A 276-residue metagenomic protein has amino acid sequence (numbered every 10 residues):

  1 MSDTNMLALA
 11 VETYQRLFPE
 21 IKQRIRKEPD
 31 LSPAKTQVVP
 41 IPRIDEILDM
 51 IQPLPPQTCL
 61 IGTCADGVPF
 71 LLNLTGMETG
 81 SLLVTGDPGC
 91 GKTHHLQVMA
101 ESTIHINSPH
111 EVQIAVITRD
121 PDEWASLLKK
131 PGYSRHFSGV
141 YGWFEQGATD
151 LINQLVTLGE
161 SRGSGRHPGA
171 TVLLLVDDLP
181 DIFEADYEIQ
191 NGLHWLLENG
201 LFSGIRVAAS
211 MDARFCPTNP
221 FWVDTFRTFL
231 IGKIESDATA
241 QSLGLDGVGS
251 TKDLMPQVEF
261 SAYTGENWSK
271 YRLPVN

Functional and structural regions predicted by a protein language model:
N5-E20, V38-I234, A238, T251 (+1 more regions): P-loop NTPase catalytic phosphate-binding loop
K22, R26-D30, A34-Q37: All-alpha RGS (Regulator of G-protein Signaling) helical domain and cognate RGS-like helical scaffolds
E235-N276: Conserved P-loop NTPase
